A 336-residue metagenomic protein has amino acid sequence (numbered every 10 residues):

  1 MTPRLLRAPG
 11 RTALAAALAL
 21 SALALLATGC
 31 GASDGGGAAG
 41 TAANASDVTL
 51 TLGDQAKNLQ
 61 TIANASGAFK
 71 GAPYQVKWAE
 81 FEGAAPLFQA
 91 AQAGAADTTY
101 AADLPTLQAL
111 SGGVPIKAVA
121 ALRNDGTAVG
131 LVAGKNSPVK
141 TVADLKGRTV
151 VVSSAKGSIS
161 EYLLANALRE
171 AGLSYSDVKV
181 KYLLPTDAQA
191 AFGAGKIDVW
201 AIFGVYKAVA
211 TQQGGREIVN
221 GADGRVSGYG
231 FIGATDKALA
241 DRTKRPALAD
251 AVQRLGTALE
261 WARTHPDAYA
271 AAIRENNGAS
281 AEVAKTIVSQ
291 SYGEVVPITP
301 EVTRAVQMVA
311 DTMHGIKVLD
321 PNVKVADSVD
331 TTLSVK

Functional and structural regions predicted by a protein language model:
L25-G29: C-terminal motif of bacterial Sec signal peptides marking the signal peptidase cleavage site
G31-D34: Bacterial signal peptide processing site
D47-A68, A79, A128-V209, D267 (+1 more regions): Bilobed "Venus flytrap"/periplasmic-binding protein-like clamshell domains and structurally analogous long
Q55-K57, E82-A84, T99-L107, G112 (+5 more regions): Beta->alpha turn/N-cap motifs
L104, T186-R274: Pocket-lining segment of extracytoplasmic ligand-binding domains
I116-N124, K179-K181, G215-S227: Short beta-strand->loop
D241-V318: Secondary-structure end/capping motifs
D311-K336: Conserved C-terminal helix/tail region of periplasmic/extracytoplasmic solute-binding proteins
